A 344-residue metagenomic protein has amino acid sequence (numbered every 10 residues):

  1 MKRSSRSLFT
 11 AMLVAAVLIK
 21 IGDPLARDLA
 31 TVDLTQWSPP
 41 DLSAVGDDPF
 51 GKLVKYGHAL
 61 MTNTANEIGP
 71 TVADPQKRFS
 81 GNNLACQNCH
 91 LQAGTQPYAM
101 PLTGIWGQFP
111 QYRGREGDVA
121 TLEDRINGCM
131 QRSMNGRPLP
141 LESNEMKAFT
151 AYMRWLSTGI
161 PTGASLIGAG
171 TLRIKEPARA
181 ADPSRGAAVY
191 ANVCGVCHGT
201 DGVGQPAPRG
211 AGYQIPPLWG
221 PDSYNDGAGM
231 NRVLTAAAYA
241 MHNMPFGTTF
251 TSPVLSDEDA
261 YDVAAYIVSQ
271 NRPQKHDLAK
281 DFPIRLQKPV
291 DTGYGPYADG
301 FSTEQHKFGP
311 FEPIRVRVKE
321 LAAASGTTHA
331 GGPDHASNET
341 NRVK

Functional and structural regions predicted by a protein language model:
K2-F9: Bacterial N-terminal signal peptides that target proteins for export
T10-K20: Bacterial N-terminal signal peptides
L13, G326-K344: Long, low-complexity intrinsically disordered regions enriched in Ser/Thr, Asp/Glu, Pro/Gly
P24-A26: Boundary at the C-terminal end of the N-terminal hydrophobic targeting segment
T35-K77, T158-Y190, Q205: Electrostatic cytochrome c docking/interface patches
G51-K55, L60-I68, N88, T95-L139 (+2 more regions): Extracytoplasmic electron-transfer domains, predominantly the class I c-type cytochrome c fold
Y56, R125-S165, S252-F282, G295-Y297 (+1 more regions): C-terminal capping alpha-helices of c-type cytochrome domains
T64, N82-A85, A93, Y190-V196 (+3 more regions): Short pre-active-site segment immediately N-terminal to redox-active cysteine/selenocysteine motifs in thiol-based
